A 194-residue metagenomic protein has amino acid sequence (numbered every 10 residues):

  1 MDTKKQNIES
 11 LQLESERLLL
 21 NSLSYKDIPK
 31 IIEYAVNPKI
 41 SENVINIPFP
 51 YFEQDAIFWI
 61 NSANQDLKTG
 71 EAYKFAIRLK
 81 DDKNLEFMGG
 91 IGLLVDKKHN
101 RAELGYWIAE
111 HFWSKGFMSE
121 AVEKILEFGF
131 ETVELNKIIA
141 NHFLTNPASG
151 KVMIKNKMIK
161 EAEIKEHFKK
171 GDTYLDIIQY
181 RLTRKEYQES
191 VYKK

Functional and structural regions predicted by a protein language model:
M1-K39, K74, R78-K194: Acyl-donor (CoA/ACP) binding surface of acyl/acetyltransferases
A35, V44, L67-K68: Hydrophobic residues in alpha-helical segments
S41-S62: Conserved GNAT-fold acetyl-CoA-binding loop/helix
F58-Q65, G89-V95: Short, charged low-complexity intrinsically disordered segments located at boundaries of structured domains
N61-A76: A short helix-loop-beta-strand connector motif used in the catalytic cores of GNAT acetyltransferases and, in some
